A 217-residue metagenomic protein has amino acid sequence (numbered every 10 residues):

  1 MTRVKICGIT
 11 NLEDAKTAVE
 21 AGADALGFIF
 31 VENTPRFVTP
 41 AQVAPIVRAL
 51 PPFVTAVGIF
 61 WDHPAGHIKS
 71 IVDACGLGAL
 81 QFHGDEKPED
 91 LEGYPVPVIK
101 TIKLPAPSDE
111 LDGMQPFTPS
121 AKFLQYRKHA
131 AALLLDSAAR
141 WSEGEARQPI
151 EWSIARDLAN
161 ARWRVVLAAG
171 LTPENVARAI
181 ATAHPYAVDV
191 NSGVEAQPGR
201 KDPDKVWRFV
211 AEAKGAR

Functional and structural regions predicted by a protein language model:
M1-R217: Conserved N-terminal beta1-alpha1 strand-loop-helix module at the mouth
